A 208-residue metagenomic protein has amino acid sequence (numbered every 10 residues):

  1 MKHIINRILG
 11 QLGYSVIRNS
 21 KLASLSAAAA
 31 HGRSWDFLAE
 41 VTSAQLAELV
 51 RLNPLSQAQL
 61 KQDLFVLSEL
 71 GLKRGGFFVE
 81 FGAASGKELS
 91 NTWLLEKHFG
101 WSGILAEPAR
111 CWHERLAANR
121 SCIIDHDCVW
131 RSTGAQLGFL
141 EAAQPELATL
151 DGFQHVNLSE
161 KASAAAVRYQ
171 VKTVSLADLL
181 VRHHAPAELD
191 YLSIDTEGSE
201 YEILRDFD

Functional and structural regions predicted by a protein language model:
K2-D208: Phosphate/nucleotide-binding beta-alpha loop and adjacent structural elements of enzyme active sites
